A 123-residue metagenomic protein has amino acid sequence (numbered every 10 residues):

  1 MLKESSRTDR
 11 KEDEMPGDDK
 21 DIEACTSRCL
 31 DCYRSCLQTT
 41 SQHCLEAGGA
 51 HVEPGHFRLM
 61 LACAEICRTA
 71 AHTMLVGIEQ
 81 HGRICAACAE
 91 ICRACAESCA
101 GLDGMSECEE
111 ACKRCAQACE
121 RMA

Functional and structural regions predicted by a protein language model:
L2-A123: Amphipathic alpha-helical hairpins
